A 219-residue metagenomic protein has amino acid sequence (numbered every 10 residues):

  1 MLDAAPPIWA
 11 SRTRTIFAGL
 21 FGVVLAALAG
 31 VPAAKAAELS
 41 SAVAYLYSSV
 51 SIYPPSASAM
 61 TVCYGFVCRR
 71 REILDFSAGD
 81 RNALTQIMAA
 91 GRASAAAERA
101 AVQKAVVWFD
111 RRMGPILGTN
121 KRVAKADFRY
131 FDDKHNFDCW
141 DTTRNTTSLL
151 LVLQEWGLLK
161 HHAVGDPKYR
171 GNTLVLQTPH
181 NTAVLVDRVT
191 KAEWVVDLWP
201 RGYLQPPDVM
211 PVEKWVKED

Functional and structural regions predicted by a protein language model:
M1-R12: N-terminal secretory signal peptides that target proteins for export/translocation
A18-L28: Bacterial N-terminal signal peptides
V31-A36: Sec/Tat signal peptide C-region and signal peptidase I cleavage site
A37-F66: Short N-terminal segments immediately surrounding and downstream of signal-peptide cleavage
A42-S48, K104-V107, R111, F137 (+4 more regions): Active-site-adjacent structural elements in enzyme catalytic domains
Y64-A96, R122-D132: Acidic/histidine-rich, surface-exposed loop or edge segments in extracytoplasmic proteins
E98-H162: Mid-length scaffold segments of soluble, non-membrane domains
L151-W215: Hydrophobic/aromatic-rich core segments of domains that either
